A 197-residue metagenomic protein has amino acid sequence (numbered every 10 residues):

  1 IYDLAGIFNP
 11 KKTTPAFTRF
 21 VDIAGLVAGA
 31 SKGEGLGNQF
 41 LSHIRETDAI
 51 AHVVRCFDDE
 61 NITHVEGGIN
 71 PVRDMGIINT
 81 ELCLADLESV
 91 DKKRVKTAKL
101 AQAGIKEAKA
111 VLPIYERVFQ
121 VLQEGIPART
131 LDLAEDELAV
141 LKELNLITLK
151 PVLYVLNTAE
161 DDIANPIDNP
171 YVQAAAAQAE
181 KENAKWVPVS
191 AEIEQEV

Functional and structural regions predicted by a protein language model:
I1, C56-F57, C83, A159-D161: Generic structural motif
I1-H52, F57-G76, L133-L144, D168-Y171: Switch II of P-loop NTPase G domains
Y2, F17-G35, L82-C83, L87-F119 (+1 more regions): Conserved ASCE/P-loop NTPase catalytic core
L4, A51, V90, N157 (+1 more regions): Residue-level signal for inorganic ion chemistry
G29, I62, E81, K93 (+2 more regions): Active-site-proximal flexible loops/turns
A49-H52, F57-A85, S89-K92, L149 (+2 more regions): Switch/coupling subdomain of P-loop NTPase systems
K96-V197: C-terminal-of-GTPase-core extension/linker across diverse P-loop GTPases
